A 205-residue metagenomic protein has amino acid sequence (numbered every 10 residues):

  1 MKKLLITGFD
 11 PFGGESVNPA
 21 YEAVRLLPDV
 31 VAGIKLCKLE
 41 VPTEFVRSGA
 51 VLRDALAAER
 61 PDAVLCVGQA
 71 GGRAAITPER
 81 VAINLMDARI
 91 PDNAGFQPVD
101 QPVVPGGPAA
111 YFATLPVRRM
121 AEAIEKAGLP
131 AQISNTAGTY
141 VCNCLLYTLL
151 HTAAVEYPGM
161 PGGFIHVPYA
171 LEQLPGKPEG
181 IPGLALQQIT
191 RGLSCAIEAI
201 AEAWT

Functional and structural regions predicted by a protein language model:
M1-A137, L150-G159, I181-T205: N-terminal catalytic or cofactor-binding beta/alpha core of small enzyme domains
N143-L150: Hydrophobic, aromatic-enriched interface-forming segments
G162: Glycine-rich phosphate/pyrophosphate-binding loops and their adjacent beta-strand/loop elements at enzyme active sites
H166-E172: An accessory alpha-helical subdomain
P175-E179: Short acidic, glycine/proline-rich loop/turn micro-motifs
